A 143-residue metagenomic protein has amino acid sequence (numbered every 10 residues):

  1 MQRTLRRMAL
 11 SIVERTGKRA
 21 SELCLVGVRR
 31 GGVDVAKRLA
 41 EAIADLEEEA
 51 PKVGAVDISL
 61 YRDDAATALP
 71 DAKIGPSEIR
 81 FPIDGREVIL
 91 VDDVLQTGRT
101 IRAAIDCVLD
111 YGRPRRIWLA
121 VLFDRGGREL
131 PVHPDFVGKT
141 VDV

Functional and structural regions predicted by a protein language model:
M1-V143: PRPP-associated nucleotide enzymes
